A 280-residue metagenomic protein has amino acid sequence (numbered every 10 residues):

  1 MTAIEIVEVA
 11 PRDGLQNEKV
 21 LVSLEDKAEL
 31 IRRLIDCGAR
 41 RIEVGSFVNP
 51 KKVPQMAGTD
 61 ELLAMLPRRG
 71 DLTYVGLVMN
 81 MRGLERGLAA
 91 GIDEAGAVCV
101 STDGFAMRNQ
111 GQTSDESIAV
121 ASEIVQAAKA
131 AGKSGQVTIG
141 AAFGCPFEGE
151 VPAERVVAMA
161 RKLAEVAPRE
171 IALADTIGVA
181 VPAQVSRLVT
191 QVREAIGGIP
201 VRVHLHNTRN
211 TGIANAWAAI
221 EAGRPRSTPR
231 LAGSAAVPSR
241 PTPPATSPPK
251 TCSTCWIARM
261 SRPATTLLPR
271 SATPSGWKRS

Functional and structural regions predicted by a protein language model:
M1-S280: Catalytic cores and adjacent flexible loops of soluble metabolic enzymes that perform enolate/carbanion chemistry on
